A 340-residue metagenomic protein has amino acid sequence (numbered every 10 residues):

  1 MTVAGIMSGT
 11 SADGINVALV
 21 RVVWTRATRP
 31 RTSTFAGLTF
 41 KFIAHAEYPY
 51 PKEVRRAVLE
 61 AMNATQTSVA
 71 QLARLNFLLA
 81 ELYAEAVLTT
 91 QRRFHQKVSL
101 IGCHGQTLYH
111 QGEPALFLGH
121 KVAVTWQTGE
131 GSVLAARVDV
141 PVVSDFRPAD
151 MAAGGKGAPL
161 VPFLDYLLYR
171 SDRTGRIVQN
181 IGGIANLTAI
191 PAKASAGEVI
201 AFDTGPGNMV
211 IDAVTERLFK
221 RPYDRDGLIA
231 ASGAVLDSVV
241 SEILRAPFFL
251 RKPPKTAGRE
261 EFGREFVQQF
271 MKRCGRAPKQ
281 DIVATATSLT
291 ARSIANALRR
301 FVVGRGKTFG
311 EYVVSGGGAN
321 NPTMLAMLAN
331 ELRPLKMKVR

Functional and structural regions predicted by a protein language model:
M1-Y48: N-terminal phosphate-binding or glycine-rich loops at protein starts, especially the Walker A/P-loop of NTPases
T2-A4, G175-Q179, V313: Conserved beta-strand elements of the Class I
S8, D13-W24, P191-K193, T204 (+2 more regions): Catalytic phosphate/nucleotide-handling subdomain of diverse soluble enzymes
A12-I15, E53, R74, L78 (+13 more regions): Conserved active-site and cofactor/substrate-binding residues in soluble primary-metabolism enzymes
I15-V22, F42-L59, A136-R170, I177-R251: Glycine-rich phosphate-binding loop plus the immediately following alpha-helix
E60-L75, R221-G227, R276-A277: Short glycine/proline- and acidic residue-enriched helix-loop micro-motifs that form flexible lids or anion-recognition
T65-T128: Short beta-strand-loop/turn "lid" adjacent to the catalytic site in phosphate-handling enzymes
R221-G310, P322-L335, V339: A contiguous, well-structured pocket-lining segment that forms one wall/lid of small-molecule binding clefts in soluble
